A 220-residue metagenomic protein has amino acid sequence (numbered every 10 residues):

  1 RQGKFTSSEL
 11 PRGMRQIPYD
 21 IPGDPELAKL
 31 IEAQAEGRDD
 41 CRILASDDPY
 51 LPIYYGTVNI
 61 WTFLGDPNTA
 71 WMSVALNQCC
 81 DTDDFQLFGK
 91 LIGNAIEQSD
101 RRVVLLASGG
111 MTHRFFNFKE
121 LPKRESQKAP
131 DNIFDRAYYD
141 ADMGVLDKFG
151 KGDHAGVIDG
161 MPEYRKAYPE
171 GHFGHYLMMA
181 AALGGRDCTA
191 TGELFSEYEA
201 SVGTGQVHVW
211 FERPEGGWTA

Functional and structural regions predicted by a protein language model:
R1-L87, F118-A220: Flexible, D/E/H-enriched segments
L30, F88-I92, S108: Short, hydrophobic/aromatic alpha-helical segments in well-folded domains
V74, R101-G109, M179: Beta-strand elements within well-structured catalytic alpha/beta cores of enzymes that handle phosphate/sulfate esters
K90-V103: Non-transmembrane, aqueous-exposed alpha-helical and coiled segments at domain scale
M111-K119: A structural signal for small-residue-enriched, beta-sheet-centric alpha/beta enzyme cores and oligomeric scaffold folds
